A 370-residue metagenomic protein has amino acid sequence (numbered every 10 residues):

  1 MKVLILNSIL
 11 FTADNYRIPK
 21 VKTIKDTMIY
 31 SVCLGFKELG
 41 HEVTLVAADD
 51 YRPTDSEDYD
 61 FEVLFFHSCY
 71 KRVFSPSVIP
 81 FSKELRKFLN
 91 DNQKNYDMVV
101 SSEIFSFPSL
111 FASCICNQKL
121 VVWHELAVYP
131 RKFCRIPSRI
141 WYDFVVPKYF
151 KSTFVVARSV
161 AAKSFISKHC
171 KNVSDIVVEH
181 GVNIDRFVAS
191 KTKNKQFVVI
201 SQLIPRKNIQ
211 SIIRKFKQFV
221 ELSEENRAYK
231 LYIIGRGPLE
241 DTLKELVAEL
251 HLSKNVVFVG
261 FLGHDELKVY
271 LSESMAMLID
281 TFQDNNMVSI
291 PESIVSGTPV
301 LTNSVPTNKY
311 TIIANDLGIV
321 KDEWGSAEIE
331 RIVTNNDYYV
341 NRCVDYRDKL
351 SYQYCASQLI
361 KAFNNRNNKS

Functional and structural regions predicted by a protein language model:
Y30-V32, P137-V155, H169: Membrane-proximal helix-turn-helix segments that form the acceptor-binding/catalytic region of lipid-linked
S101-F107, H124: Short His-centered aromatic/hydrophobic patch
V156, S190-F216, Y232: Conserved donor-binding/catalytic core segment of Leloir-type glycosyltransferases
A161, G181: Carbohydrate-associated surface elements
R206, K309-R331: Change "using UDP/GDP/dTDP sugars" to "using nucleotide sugars
T242-L262: Nucleotide-activated donor-binding/catalytic signature segment of Leloir-type glycosyltransferases, i.e., the conserved
F282-Q283: Aromatic "clamp/platform" in nucleotide-sugar-dependent glycosyltransferases that forms part of the donor/acceptor
P299-T302: Short hydrophobic beta-strand element within catalytic cores of glycosyltransferases and related nucleotide-activated
